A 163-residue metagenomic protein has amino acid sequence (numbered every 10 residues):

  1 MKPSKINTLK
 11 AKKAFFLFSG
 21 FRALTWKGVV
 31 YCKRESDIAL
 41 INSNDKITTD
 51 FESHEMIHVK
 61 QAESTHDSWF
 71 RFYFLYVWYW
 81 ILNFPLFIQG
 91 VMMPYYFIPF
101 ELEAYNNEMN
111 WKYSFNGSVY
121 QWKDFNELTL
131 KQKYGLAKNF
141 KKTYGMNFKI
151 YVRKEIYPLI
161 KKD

Functional and structural regions predicted by a protein language model:
M1-A11: "…centered on the first transmembrane helix and the immediately adjacent amphipathic helix/loop
I6, A14-F21, T25, F70-D163: Metalloprotease/metallohydrolase-associated module, dominated by Zn2+-dependent proteases
G20-A23, V30-E52, H66-D67, Y96: Short pre-active-site segment immediately N-terminal to the catalytic Zn-binding motif
R34, K60-Q61, E108: Activation segment
S43-N44, T65, Y73, S118: General "foldedness" signal
M56-L75: Catalytic Zn2+-binding segment of zinc metalloproteases
